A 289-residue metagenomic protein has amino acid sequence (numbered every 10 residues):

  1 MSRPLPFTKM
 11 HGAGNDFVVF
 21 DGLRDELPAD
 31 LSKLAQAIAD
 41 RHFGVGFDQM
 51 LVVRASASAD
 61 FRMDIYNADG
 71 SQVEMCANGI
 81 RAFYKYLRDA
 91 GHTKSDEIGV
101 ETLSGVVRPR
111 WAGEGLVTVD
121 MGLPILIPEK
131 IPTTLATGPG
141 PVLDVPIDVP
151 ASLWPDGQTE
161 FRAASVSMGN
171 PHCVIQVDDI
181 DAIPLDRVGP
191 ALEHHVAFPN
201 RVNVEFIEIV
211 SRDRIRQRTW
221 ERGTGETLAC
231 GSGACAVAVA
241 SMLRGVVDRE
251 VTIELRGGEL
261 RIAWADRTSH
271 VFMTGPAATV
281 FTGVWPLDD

Functional and structural regions predicted by a protein language model:
M1, A136-G138, W154: Short, conserved catalytic or adaptor-binding loops enriched in Gly and charged residues
M1-G115, G157, C173-D289: A glycine-rich beta-to-alpha transition motif near the start of alpha/beta enzyme domains, typified by
V117-M121: Short, solvent-exposed secondary-structure boundary/capping segments
I125-I127: Ligand-binding beta-strand-loop-alpha-helix segment within the catalytic cores of soluble metabolic enzymes
T134-D148, P190, H194-V196: Short, conserved active-site entrance elements at the starts or edges of catalytic domains
L143-A182: Internal active-site segments that recognize and position negatively charged phosphoryl groups and nucleotide moieties
